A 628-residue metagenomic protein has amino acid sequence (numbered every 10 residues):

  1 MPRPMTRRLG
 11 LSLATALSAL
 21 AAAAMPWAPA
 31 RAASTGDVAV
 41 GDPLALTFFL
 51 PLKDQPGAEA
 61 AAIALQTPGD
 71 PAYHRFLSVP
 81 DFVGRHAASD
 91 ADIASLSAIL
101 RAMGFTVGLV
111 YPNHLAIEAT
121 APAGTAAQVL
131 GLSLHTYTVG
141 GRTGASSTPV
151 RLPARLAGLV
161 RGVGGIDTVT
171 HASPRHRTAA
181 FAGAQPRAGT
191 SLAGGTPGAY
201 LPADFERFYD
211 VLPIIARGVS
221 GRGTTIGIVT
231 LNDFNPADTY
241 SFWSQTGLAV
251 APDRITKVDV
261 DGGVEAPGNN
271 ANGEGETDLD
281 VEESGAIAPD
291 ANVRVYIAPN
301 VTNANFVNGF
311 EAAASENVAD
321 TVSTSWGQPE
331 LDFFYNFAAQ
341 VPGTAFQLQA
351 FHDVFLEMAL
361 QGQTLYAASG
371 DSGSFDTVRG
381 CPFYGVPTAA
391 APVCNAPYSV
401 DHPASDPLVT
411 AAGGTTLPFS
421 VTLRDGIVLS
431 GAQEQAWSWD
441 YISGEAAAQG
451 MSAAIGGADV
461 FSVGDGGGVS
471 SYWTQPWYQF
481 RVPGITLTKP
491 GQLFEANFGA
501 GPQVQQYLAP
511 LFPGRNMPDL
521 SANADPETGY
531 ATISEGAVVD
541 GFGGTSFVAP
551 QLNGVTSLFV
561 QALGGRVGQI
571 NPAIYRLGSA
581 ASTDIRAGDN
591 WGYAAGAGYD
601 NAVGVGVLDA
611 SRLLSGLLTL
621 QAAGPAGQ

Functional and structural regions predicted by a protein language model:
M1-L9: N-terminal secretory signal peptides that target proteins for export/translocation
S12-A24: Bacterial N-terminal signal peptides
A24-A32: Signal peptide processing junction and immediate N-terminal pro/mature segment of secreted/exported proteins
R31-L109, E118, A123-S374, G380-A411 (+6 more regions): Substrate-binding/charge-relay-adjacent region of secreted/lumenal peptidase catalytic domains
A251-D253, Y366-A368, A411-G414, F419-D425 (+2 more regions): Acidic/polar loop patches that form or flank catalytic/metal-binding clefts of enzymes that bind anionic ligands
S374-F375, P418: Active-site environment of divalent metal-dependent phosphoester hydrolases
D406-L511, N516: Glycine-rich (often Gly-Gly/Gly-Pro-rich) flexible segments and glycine-rich loop motifs, frequently accented by
N553-S611, Q621-G624: An often Trp-containing, charged/polar helix-loop segment at the C-terminal end of enzyme catalytic cores
